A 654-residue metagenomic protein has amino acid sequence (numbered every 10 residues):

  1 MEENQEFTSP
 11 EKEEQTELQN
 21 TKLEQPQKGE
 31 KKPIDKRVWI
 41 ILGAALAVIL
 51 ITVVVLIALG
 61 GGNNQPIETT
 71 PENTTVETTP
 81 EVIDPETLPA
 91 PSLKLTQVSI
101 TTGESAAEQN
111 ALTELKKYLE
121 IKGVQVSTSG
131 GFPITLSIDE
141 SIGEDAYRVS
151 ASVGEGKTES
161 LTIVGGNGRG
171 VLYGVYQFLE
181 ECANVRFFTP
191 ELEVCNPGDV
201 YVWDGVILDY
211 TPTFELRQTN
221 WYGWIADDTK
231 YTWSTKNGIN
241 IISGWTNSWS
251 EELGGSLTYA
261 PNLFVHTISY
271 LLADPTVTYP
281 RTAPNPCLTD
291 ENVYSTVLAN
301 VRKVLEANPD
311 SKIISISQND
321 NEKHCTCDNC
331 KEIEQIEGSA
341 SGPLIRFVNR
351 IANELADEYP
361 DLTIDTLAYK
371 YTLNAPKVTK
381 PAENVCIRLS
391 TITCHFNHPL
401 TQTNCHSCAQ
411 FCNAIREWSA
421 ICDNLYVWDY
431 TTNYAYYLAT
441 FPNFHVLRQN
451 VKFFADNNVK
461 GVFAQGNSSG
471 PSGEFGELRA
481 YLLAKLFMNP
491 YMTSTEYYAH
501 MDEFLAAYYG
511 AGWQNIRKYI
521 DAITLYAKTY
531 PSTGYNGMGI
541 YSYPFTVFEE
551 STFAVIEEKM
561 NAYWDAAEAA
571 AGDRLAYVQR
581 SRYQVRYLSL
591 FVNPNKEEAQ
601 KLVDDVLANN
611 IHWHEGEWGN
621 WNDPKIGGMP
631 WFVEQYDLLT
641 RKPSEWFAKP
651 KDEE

Functional and structural regions predicted by a protein language model:
M1-P33: N-terminal targeting leaders characterized by basic, low-complexity, disordered sequences that direct proteins
E24-L42, A58-N63: Short, low-complexity patches enriched in S/T/P/G
T52-G154, D199-I207: Acidic, contiguous N-terminal accessory segments
A106, A111-E114, Y118, S152-R346 (+3 more regions): Feature activates predominantly on carbohydrate-active enzymes
S129, L486-E654: Catalytic domains of carbohydrate-active enzymes that cleave complex glycans
L288-S295, K303, H406-Q514: Structured mid-domain segments that build the active-site/substrate or prosthetic-cofactor binding neighborhood
V348-N374, L425-A435, V462-N467: Aromatic-lined carbohydrate-recognition surfaces of secreted/lumenal glycan-active proteins
D365-F396, L438-V446, P471-Y481: Substrate-binding cleft/loops of secretory-pathway carbohydrate-active enzymes
